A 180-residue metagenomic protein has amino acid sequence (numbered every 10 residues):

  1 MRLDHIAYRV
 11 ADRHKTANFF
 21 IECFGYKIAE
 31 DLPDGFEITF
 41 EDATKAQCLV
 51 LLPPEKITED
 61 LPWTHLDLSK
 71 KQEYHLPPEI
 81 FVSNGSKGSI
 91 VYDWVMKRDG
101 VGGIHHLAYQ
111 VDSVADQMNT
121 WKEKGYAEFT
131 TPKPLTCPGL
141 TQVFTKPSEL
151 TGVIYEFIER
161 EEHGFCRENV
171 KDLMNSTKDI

Functional and structural regions predicted by a protein language model:
M1, Y8-P78, D116-T145, D179: Core segments of cupin and vicinal oxygen chelate
L3-A7, Y26, H75-S83, V101-L107 (+1 more regions): Short, structured motif recognition centered on aromatic/hydrophobic residues
K27-I28, S89-I90, G152, E162-F165: Short loop/beta submotifs within extracellular cysteine-rich repeat domains
L32-P33, V91-V95, C166-N169: Short, tandemly repeated low-complexity microdomains enriched for cysteine and small residues
P62, L68, Q72-Y74, P78-S89 (+1 more regions): Amphipathic N-proximal alpha-helical interface segments
S83-G85, W94, A108, T120 (+2 more regions): A structural feature that tracks compact, well-ordered secondary-structure segments with a strong bias toward
Y92-E123: Long, charged/polar, surface-exposed segments that mediate recognition or autoinhibition
E162-I180: Acidic/histidine-enriched, glycine/proline-rich intrinsically disordered or flexible terminal extensions
